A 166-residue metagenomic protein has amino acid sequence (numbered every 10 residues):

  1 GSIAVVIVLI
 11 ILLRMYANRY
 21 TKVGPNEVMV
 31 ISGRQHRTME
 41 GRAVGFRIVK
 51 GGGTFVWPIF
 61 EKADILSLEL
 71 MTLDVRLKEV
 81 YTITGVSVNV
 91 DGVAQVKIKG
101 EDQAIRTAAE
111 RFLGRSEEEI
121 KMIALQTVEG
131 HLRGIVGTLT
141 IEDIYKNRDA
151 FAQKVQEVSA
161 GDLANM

Functional and structural regions predicted by a protein language model:
G1-M166: N-terminal hydrophobic membrane-entry segments
